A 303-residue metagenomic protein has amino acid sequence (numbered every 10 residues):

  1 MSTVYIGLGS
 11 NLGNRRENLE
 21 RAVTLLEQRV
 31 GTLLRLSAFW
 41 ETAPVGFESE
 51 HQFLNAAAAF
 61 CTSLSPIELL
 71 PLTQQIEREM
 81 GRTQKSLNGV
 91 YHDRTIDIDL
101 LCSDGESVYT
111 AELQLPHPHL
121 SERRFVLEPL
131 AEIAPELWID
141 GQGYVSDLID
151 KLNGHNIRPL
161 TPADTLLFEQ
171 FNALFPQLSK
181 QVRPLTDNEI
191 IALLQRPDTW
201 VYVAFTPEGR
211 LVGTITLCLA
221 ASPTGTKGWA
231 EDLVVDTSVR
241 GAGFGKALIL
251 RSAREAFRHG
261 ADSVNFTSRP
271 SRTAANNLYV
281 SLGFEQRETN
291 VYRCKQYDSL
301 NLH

Functional and structural regions predicted by a protein language model:
S2-I6, L12-T95, D104-G105: Nucleotide and nucleotide-moiety/phosphate-recognizing core
S10, T62, D236-S238, A242 (+1 more regions): Active-site acidic-Proline motif in GNAT/NAT acetyltransferases
V45-Q52, L70, Q74-N156: Flexible, gly/pro- and Lys/Arg-enriched active-site loops
D150-L166, S299-H303: Conserved N-terminal entry element of GNAT/NAT acetyltransferase domains
P159-G225, E231, I249-L250, E255 (+2 more regions): Acetyl-CoA-dependent GNAT
V239, G243-R251: Conserved acetyl-CoA pyrophosphate-binding loop and the N-cap/start of the following alpha-helix in GNAT-like
K246, P270-E288, R293-C294: Conserved active-site alpha-helix within GNAT-family acetyltransferase domains
A256-S268: Conserved GNAT acetyl-CoA-binding A-motif
